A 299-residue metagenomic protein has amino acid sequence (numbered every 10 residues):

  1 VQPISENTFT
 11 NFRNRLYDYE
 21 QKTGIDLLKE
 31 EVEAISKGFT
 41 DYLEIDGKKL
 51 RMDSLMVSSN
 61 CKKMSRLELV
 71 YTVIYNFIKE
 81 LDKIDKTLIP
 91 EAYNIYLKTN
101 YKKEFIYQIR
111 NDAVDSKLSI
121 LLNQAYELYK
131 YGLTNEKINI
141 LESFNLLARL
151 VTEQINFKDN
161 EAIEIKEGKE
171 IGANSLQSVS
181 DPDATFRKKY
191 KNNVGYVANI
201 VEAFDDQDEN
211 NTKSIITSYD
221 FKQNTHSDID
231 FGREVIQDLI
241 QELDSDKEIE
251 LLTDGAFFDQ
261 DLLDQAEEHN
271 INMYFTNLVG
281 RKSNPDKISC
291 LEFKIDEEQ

Functional and structural regions predicted by a protein language model:
Q2-Q299: Anion-binding and metal-coordination hotspots
